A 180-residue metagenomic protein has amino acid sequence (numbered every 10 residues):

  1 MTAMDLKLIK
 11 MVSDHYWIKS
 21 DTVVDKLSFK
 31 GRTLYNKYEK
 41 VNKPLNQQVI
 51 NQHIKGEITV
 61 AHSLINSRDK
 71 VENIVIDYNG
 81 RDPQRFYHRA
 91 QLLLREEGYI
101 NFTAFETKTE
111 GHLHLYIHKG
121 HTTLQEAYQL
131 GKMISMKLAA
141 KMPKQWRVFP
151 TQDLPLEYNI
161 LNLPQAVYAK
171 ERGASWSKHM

Functional and structural regions predicted by a protein language model:
M1-I74, G80-A90, K144, F149 (+2 more regions): DNA replication initiation on ssDNA origins
L8-I9, L130, L138, P155: Alpha-helical protein-protein interaction elements
S20-D21, F102, A139: Residue-level signal for secondary-structure boundary elements
L64-I65, F102-T109, T151-D153: Short beta-strand
V75, N101-A127, I160-L163: Histidine-centered divalent-metal-coordination microenvironment in nucleic-acid enzymes
V75-Y78, Y87-L94, Y99-E106: Active-site-adjacent loop/helix surface patches within enzyme catalytic domains that shape the substrate-binding cleft
Q84-E97, I117-K144, E171-M180: Helical (often loop-to-helix) elements that flank the catalytic cores of nucleotide-handling enzymes
T103-F105, M142-Q145: Short, surface-exposed, polar/charged, turn-prone segments marking secondary-structure boundaries
